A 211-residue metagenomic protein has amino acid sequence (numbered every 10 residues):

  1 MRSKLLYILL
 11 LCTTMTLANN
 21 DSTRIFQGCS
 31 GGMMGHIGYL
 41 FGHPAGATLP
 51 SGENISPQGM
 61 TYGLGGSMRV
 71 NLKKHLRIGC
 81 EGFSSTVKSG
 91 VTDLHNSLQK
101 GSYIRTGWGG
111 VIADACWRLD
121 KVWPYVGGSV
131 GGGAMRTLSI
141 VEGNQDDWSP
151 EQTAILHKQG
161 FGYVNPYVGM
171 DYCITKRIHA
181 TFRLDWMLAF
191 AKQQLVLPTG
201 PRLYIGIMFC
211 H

Functional and structural regions predicted by a protein language model:
M1-F26: Cleavable N-terminal export/targeting peptides
A18-K73, C210: Short glycine/proline- and aromatic-enriched beta-strand/turn motifs that initiate or cap beta-hairpins
Q27-C29, Q58-L64, Y103-G109, V122 (+2 more regions): Residues that define the transmembrane beta-barrel architecture of outer-membrane proteins
Q27-G35, L76-C80, G109-V111, P124-V130 (+3 more regions): Transmembrane beta-strands of outer-membrane beta-barrel proteins
M34-L40, F83-S85, S129-G133, D185-A189 (+1 more regions): Outer-membrane beta-barrel pore domains and translocons
A47-N54, L94-S102, P150-L156, A189-L195: Extracellular loop and loop/strand-boundary signature of outer-membrane beta-barrel proteins
V70-W148, I174, F209-H211: Gram-negative (and chloroplast) outer-membrane scaffold detector with strong preference for beta-barrel transmembrane
V87, V164-H211: Predominantly the C-terminal beta-signal and adjacent terminal strand-loop region of outer-membrane beta-barrel
